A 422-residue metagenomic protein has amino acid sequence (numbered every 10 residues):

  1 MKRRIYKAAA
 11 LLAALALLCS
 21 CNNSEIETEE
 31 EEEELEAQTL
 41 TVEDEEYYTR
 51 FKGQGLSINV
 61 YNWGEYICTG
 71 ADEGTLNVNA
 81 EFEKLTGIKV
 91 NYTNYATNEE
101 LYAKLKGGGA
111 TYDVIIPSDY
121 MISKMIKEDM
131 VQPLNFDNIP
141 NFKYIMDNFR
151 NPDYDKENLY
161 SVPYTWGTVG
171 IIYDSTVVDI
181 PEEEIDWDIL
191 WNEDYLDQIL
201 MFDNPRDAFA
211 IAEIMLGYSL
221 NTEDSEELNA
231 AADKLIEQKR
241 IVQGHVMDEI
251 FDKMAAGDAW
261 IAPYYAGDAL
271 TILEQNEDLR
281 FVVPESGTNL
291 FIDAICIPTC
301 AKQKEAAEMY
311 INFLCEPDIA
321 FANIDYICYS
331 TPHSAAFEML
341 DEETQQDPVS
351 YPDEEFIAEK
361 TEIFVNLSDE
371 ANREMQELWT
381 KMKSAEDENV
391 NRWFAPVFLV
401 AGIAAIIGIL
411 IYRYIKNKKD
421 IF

Functional and structural regions predicted by a protein language model:
L17-S20: C-terminal motif of bacterial Sec signal peptides marking the signal peptidase cleavage site
L35-K124: Early extracytoplasmic/lumenal segment of secretory-pathway proteins
Y47-R50, K106, A110-D119, Q132-I171 (+1 more regions): A structural signal for short loop-to-beta-strand junctions that line the ligand-binding cleft of periplasmic/secreted
N77, D119-Q132, F149-R150, Y154-E183 (+2 more regions): Periplasmic solute-binding protein
Q132-K143, S161, E277-N289, P298-A301: Short beta-strand->loop
L200-N204, A208, A212, L220-P284: Ligand-binding pocket segment of bilobal, Venus flytrap-like solute-binding proteins
P298-E359: Mature extracytoplasmic/periplasmic domains
E355-F422: Conserved C-terminal helix/tail region of periplasmic/extracytoplasmic solute-binding proteins
